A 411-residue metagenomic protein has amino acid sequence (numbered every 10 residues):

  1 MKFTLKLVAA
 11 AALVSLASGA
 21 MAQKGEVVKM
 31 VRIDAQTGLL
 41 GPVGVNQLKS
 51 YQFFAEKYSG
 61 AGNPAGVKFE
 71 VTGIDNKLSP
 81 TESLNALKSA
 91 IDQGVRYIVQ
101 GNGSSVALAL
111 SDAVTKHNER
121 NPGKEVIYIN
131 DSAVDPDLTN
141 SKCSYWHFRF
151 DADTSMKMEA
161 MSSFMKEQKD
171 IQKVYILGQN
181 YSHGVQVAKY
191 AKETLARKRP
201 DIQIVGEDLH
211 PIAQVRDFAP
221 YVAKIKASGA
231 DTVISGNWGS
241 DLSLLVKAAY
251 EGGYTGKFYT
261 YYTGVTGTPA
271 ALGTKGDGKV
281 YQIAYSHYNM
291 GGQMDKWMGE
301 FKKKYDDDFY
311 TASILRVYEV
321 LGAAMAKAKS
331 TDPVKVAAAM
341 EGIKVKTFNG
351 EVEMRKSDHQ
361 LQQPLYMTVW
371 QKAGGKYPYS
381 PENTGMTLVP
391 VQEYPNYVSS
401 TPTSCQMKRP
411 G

Functional and structural regions predicted by a protein language model:
M1-K29, N63, D92, S404 (+1 more regions): Short, low-complexity disordered leader/linker segments with a strong preference for bacterial N-terminal type II
K24-G25, L48-V71, A196-D201: Signal peptide-proximal N-terminal region of secreted/periplasmic/extracellular or secretory-lumen proteins
V27, P42-N46, A61-L138, F150 (+1 more regions): Beta-alpha junction/loop-to-helix N-cap segments that form part of ligand/metal-binding clefts
V27-F54, I74-T81, N102-G103, L177-Q186 (+1 more regions): Extracytoplasmic "Venus flytrap"
V28, K344, F348-G411: Solvent-exposed, acidic/polar segments of extracytosolic/periplasmic ligand-binding ectodomains
T81-N85, P136-D137, Y145-G253, H287-K296: Extracellular/periplasmic Venus flytrap/periplasmic-binding protein
A90-S104, N121-D131, K173-G178, G229-G239 (+4 more regions): Periplasmic-binding protein-like
S144, V246-Y318, A326-T331, S380-P410: Extracellular/periplasmic periplasmic-binding protein-like sensory domains
